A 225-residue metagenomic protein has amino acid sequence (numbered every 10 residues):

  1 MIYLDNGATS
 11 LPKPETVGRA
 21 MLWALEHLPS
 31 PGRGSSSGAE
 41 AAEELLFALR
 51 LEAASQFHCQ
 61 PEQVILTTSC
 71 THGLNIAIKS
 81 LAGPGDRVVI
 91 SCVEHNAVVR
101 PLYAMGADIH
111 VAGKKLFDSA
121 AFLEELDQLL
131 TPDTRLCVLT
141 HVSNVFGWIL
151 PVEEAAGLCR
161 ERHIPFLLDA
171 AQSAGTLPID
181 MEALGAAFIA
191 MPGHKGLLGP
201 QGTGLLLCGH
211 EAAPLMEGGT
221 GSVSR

Functional and structural regions predicted by a protein language model:
M1-R225: Pyridoxal 5′-phosphate
